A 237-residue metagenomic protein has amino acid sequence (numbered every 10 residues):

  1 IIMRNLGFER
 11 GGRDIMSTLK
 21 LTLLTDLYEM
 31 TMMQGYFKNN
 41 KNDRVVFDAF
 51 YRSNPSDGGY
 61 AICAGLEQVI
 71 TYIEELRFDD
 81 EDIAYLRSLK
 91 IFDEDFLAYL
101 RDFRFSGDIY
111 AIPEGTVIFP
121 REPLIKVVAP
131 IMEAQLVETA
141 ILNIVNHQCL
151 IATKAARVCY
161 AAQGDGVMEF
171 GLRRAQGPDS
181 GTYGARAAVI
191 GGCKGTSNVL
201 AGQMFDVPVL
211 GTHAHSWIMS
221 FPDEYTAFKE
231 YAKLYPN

Functional and structural regions predicted by a protein language model:
G7, G12-R44, S53-P55, I91 (+3 more regions): Buried, small/hydrophobic-residue-enriched core segments of structured protein domains
V45-R101: N-terminal, Lys/Arg-enriched amphipathic/low-complexity engagement segments that precede the first folded domain
